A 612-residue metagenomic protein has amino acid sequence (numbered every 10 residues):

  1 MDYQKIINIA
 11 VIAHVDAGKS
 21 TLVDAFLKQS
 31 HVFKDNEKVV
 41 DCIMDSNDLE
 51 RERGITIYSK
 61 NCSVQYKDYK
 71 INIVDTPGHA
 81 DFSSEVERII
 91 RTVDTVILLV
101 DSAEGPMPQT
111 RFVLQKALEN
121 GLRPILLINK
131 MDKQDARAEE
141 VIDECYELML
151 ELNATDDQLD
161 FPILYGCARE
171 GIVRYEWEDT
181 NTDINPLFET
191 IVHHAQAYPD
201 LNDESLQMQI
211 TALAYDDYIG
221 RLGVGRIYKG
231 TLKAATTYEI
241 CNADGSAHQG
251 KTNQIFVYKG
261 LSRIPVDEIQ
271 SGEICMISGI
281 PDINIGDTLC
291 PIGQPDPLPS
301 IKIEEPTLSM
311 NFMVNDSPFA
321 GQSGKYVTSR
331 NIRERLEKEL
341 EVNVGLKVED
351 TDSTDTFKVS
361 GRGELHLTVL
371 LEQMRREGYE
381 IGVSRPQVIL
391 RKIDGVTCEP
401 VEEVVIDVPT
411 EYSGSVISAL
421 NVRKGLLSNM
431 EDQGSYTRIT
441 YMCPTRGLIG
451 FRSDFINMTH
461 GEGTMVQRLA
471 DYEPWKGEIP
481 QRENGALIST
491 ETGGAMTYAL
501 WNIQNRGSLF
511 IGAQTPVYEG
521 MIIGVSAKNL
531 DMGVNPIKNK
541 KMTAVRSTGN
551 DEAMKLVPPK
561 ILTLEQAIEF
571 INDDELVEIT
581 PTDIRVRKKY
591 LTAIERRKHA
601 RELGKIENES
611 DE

Functional and structural regions predicted by a protein language model:
M1-E612: Structural and coupling elements of P-loop NTPases
